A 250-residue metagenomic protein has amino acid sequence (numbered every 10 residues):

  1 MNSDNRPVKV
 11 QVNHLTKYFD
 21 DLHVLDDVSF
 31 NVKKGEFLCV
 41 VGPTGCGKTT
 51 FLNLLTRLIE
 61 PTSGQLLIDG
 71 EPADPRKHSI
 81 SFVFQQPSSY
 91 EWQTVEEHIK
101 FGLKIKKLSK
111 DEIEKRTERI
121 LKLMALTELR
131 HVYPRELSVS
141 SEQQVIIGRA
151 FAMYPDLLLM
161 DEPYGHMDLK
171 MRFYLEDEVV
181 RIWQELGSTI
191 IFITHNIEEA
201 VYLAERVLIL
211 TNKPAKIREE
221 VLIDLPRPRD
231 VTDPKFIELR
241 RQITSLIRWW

Functional and structural regions predicted by a protein language model:
V41-P43: The feature captures the beta-strand-to-loop junction immediately N-terminal to the Walker
T56: Helix-to-loop junction immediately C-terminal to a conserved catalytic motif
K100, K104, D111-L129, V180-R181: Conserved ABC ATPase "signature" region
Y133-L137, S141: Conserved ABC ATPase signature
A152-D156: A short, proline-enriched helix->beta-strand linker immediately N-terminal to the Walker B motif in ABC-type P-loop
L158-D161: Catalytic Walker B motif of ABC-type/P-loop ATPase nucleotide-binding domains
